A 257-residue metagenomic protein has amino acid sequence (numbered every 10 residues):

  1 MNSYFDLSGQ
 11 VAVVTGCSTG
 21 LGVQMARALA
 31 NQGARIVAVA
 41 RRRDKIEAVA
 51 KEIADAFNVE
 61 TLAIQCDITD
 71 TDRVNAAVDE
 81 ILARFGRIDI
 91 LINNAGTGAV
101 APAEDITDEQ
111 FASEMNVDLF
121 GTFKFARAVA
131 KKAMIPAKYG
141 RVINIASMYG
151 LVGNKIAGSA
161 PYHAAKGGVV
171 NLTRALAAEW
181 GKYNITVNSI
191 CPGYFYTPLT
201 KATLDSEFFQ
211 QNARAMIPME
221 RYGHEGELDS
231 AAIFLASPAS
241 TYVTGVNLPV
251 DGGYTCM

Functional and structural regions predicted by a protein language model:
V11, S18-T19: Conserved glycine-rich cofactor-binding loop
R87, I92, G181, T186 (+1 more regions): Short, small/polar-rich loop/turn modules that mediate ligand/substrate recognition or access, typified
P102-A103, T107-M115, A213: Substrate-binding pocket helix/loop in short-chain dehydrogenase/reductase
F123, I185, R221-C256: C-terminal substrate-recognition "lid" of short-chain dehydrogenase/reductases
A126, A165, T173: Active-site helix of classical SDR
K131-K132, A178-K182, T241: Alpha-helical segment proximal to the catalytic Tyr-Lys
S147: Residue(s) in the substrate-gating loop at a strand-loop-helix junction that position the organic substrate next
